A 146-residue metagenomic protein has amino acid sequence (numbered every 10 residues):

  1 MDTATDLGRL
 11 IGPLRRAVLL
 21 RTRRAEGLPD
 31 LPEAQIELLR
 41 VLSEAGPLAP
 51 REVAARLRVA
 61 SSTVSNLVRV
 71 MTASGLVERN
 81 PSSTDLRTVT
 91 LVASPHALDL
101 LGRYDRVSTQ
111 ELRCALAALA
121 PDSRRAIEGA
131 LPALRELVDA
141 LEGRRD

Functional and structural regions predicted by a protein language model:
M1-D2, R21, R124-D146: C-terminal regulatory/oligomerization modules of transcriptional regulators
M1-D30: N-terminal leader segment of winged-helix/HTH proteins
M1-G8, I36, L98-L101, R124: Amphipathic, non-membrane alpha-helical segments in soluble helical-bundle scaffolds
T3-A4, G27, A54, S123-I127: Residue-level recognition of alpha-helical structural elements
R9, P13, A17, S43-E44 (+6 more regions): Alpha-helical structural segments
L20-T63, S74, T90, D146: N-terminal helix-turn-helix DNA-binding core of bacterial DNA-binding proteins
N66: DNA-binding alpha-helical recognition surfaces that contact promoter or target DNA
R69-G129: Charged, amphipathic alpha-helical coiled-coil/dimerization segments
